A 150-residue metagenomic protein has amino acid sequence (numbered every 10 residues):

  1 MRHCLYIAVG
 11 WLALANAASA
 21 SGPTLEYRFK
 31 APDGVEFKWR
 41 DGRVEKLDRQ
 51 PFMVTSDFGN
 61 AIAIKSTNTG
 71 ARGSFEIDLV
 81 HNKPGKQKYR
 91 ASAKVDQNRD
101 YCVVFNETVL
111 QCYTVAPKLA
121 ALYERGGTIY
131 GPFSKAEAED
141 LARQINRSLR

Functional and structural regions predicted by a protein language model:
M1-I7: Bacterial N-terminal signal peptides that target proteins for export
C4, A18-S19: N-terminal leader/assembly segments
I7-A15: Bacterial N-terminal signal peptides
A20-R150: Structural signature of multi-pass, alpha-helical inner-membrane proteins
